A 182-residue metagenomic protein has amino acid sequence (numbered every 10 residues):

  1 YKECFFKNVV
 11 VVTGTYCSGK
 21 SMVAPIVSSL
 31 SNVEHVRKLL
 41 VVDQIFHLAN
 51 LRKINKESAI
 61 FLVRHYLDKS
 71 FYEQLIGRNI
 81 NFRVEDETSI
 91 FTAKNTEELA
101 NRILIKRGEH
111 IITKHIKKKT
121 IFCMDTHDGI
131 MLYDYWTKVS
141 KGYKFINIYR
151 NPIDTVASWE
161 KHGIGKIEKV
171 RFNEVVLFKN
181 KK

Functional and structural regions predicted by a protein language model:
Y1-K2, V23-A24, I111-T113, Y135-W136: Short, flexible, glycine/charge-rich loop motifs used to bind or transfer phosphoryl groups or to couple energy/partner
Y1-V9: Extreme N-terminal, non-catalytic leader segments that precede Walker-type/kinase nucleotide-binding cores
V12: Hydrophobic anchor at the beta1->P-loop junction of P-loop NTPases
C17: Walker A (P-loop) phosphate-binding loop of P-loop NTPases
K20-E34: A conserved segment at the C-terminal end of the G1
S31-R37, E160-G163: A generic secondary-structure signal for well-formed alpha-helical elements
K38-M124: PAPS-dependent sulfation machinery
I112-K182: PAPS-dependent sulfotransferase catalytic domain
